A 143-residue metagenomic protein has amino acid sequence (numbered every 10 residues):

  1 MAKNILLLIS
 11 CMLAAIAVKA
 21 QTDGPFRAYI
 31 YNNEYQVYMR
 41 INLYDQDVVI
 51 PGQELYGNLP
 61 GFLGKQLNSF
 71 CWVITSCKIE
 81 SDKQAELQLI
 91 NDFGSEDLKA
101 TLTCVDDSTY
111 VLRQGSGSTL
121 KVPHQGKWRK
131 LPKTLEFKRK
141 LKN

Functional and structural regions predicted by a protein language model:
M1-P25: Bacterial Sec-dependent N-terminal signal peptides
D23-K99, Q114, T119-N143: Central antiparallel beta-sheet cores of small beta-barrel/beta-sandwich binding domains
